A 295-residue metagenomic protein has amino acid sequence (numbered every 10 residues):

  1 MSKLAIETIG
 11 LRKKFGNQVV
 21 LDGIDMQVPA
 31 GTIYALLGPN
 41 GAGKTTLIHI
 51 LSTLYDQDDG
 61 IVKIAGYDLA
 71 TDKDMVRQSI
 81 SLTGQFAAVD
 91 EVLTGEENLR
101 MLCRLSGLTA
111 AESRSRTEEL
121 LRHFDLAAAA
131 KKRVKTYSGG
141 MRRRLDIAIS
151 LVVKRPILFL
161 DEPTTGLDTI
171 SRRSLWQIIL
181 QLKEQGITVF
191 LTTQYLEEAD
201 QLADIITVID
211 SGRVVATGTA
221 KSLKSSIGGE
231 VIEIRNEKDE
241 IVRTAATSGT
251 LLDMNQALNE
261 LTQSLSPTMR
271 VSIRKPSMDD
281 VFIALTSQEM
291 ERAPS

Functional and structural regions predicted by a protein language model:
G60-T71, M75-V76: Conserved ABC transporter NBD signature motif
S81, R100, R104, A111-A129: Conserved ABC ATPase "signature" region
L158-E162: Catalytic Walker B motif of ABC-type/P-loop ATPase nucleotide-binding domains
T217-G218: ABC ATPase "signature
S222-S295: Short, charged/small-residue-rich alpha-helical element at the C-terminal edge of ABC transporter nucleotide-binding
